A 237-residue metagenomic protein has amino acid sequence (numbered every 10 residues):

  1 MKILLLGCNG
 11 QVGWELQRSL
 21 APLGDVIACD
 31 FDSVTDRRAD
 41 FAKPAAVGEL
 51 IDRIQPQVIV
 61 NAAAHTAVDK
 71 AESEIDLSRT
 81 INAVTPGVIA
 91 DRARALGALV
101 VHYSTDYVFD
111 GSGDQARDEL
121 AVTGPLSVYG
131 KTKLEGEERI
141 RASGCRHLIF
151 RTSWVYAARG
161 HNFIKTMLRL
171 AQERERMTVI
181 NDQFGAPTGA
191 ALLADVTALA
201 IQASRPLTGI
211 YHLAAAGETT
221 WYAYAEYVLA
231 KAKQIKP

Functional and structural regions predicted by a protein language model:
I3-L23: N-terminal Rossmann NAD(P)H-binding glycine-rich loop of SDR-like oxidoreductase domains
L6, C29, A62-A63, V100-T105 (+2 more regions): SDR active-site strand-loop-helix element
L16, I51, M167, T197-I201 (+1 more regions): Hydrophobic "lid"/C-terminal helical patch of Rossmann-like NAD(P)-dependent dehydrogenase/epimerase domains
D30-A45: Rossmann-fold cofactor-recognition segment
F41-I81: NAD(P)H-binding glycine-rich loop region in Rossmannoid oxidoreductase-like domains and their noncatalytic homologs
S73, T80, V84-V88, A95 (+2 more regions): Catalytic helix-loop patch of NAD(P)-dependent Rossmann-fold dehydrogenases
E138-G185, A191-L199: NAD(P)-dependent short-chain dehydrogenase/reductase
V196, A203-P237: Mid/C-terminal beta-alpha module of Rossmann-like enzyme folds, strongest in SDR-family dehydrogenases/epimerases
